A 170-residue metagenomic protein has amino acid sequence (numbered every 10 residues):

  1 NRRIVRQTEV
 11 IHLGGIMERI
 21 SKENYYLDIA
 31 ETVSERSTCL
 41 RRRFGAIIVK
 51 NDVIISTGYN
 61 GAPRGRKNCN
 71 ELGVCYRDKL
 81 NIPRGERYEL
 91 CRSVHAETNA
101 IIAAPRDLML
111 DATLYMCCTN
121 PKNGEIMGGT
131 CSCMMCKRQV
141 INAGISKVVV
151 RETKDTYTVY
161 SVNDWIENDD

Functional and structural regions predicted by a protein language model:
N1-I16: Short, Lys/Arg-enriched N-terminal segments with co-localized hydrophobic residues within the first ~10-30 amino acids
N1-V5, L40, Y76: Short, intrinsically disordered low-complexity segments
Q7-T8, T38, N51: Exposed boundary/loop context
E18-R43: Short, basic/aromatic recognition patches
I20-S21, L27-D28, S56-D170: Zn2+-dependent cytidine deaminase-like catalytic core
T32-E35, K50-V53, I102-P105: Short glycine/serine- and small hydrophobic-enriched flexible loop segments
R43-T57: Short beta-strand scaffold segments in enzyme catalytic cores
